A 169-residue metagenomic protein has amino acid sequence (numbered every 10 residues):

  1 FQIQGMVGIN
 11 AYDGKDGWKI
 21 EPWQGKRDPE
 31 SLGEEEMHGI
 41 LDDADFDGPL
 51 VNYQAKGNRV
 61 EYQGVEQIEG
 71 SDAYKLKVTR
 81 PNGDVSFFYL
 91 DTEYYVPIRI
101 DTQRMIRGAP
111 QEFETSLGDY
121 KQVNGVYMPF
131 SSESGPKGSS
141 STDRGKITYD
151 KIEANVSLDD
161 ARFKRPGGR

Functional and structural regions predicted by a protein language model:
F1-L41: An acidic-aromatic
I3-M6, W23, S31, F46 (+5 more regions): Intrinsically disordered, low-complexity segments enriched in small/polar residues
M6, E69-G167: Gly/Pro-enriched, hydrophobic low-complexity segments that function as extracytoplasmic propeptides/linkers
E21, G64, E153: Residues at the C-termini of beta-strands that transition into short coil/loop
P22-Q24, G33-I40, D47-V51, L90-V96 (+1 more regions): A broad, low-specificity signal for short, low-complexity segments enriched in glycine/proline and polar/charged
G25-R27, G48-V51, T79-D84: Short acidic/polar alpha-helix capping motifs at helix-coil junctions
G39-K77, V96-D101: Short, conserved active-site entrance elements at the starts or edges of catalytic domains
